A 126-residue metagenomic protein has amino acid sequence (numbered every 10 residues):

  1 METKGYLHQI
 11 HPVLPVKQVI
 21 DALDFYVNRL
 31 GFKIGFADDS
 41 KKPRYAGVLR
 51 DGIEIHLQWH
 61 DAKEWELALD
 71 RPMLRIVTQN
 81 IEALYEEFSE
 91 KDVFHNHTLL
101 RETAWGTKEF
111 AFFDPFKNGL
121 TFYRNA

Functional and structural regions predicted by a protein language model:
M1-L23, P72-L74, N125-A126: N-terminal beta-strand motif that seeds the catalytic metal site of vicinal oxygen chelate
H8-I10, N28-L30, R44, I53 (+1 more regions): A generic structural signal for short beta-strands and their flanking turns/coil linkers
V13, K33-D39, L99: Conserved catalytic-core motifs of GNAT/GCN5-like acyltransferases
K17-I20, L74-G119: Vicinal oxygen chelate
I20-K33: Amphipathic alpha-helical segments
I34-L69, G119-R124: Conserved short beta-strand elements that form part of the metal-binding/catalytic scaffold of enzyme active sites
